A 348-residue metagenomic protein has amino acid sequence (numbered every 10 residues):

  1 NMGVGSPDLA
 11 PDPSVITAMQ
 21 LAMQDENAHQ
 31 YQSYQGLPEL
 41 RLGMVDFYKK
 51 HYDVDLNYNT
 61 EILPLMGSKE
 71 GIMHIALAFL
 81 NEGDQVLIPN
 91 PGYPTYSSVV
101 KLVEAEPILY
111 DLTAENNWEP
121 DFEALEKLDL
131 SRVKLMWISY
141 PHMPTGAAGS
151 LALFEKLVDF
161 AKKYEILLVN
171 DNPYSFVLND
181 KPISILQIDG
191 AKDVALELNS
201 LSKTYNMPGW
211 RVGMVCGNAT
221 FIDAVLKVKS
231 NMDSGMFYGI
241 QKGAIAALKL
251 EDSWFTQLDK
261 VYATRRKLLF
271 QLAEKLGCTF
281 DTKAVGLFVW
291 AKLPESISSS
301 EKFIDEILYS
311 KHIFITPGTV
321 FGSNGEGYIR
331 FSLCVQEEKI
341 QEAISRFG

Functional and structural regions predicted by a protein language model:
N1-M66, H74, L248-L250: N-terminal small-domain helix-loop-helix segment of the aminotransferase-like
D46, V54, E126, I297 (+2 more regions): PLP-dependent enzyme catalytic core of the Aspartate aminotransferase-like
A78-V100: Conserved PLP-anchoring active-site segment centered on the Schiff-base-forming lysine
D84, A105, K163-L167, A191-D193: A short helix->loop->beta-strand "cap" motif at the edges of active sites that frequently abuts
V103, K163-Y164, L276, K311: Helix C-cap/helix->beta junction micro-motif
I108, L112-I183: Active-site phosphate-binding strand-loop segment of PLP-dependent enzymes
G190-A263, K267-Q271: Conserved core segment of the aminotransferase class I/II
I245, V261-F270, F280-K292, G325: Conserved glycine-rich beta-strand-loop-beta hairpin in the small C-terminal domain of fold type I
